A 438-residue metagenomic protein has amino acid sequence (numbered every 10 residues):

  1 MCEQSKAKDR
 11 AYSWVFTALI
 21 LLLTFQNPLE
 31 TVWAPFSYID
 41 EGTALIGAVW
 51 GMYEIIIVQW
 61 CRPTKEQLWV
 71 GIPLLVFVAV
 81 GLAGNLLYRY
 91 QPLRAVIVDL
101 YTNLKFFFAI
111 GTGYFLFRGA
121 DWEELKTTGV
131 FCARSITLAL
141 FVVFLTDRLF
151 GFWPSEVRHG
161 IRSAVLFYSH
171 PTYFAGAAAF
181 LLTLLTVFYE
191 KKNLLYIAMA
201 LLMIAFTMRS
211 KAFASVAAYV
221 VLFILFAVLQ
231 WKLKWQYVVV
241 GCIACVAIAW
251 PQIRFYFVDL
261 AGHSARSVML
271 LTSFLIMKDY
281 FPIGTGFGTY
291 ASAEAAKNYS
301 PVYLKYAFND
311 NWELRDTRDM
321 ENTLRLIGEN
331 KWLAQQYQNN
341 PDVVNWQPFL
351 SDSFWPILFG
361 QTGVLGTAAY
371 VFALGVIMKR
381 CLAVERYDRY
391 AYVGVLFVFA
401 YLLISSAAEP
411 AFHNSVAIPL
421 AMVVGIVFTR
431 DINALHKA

Functional and structural regions predicted by a protein language model:
M1-W14, K191, A383-L396, P410 (+1 more regions): A juxtamembrane structural motif centered on a specific transmembrane helix
D9-T31, A44-L104, V142: N-terminal hydrophobic segments of proteins, predominantly signal-anchor/transmembrane helices of inner/organellar
Y12, W69-F77, L104, G113-L145 (+1 more regions): Interfacial loop-to-transmembrane-helix boundary motif in multi-pass membrane proteins
V15-L21, N345, F349, S353 (+4 more regions): Loop-to-helix entry and N-terminal half of a specific, functionally important transmembrane alpha helix in multi-pass
N85-P92, E124-T127, L138-Y173, V302-Y303 (+2 more regions): Membrane-interfacial helix-loop-helix modules of multi-pass inner-membrane proteins that assemble, modify, or transport
T127-S155, Y168-L229: Alpha-helical transmembrane segments of multi-pass inner-membrane proteins
D147-R148, T207, A227-H263, L271-D279 (+1 more regions): A membrane-periplasm/extracellular boundary helix in multi-pass inner-membrane enzymes that assemble envelope glycans
L260-G262, G286-T362: Long extracytoplasmic/lumenal interhelical loops at the membrane interface of multi-pass membrane proteins
